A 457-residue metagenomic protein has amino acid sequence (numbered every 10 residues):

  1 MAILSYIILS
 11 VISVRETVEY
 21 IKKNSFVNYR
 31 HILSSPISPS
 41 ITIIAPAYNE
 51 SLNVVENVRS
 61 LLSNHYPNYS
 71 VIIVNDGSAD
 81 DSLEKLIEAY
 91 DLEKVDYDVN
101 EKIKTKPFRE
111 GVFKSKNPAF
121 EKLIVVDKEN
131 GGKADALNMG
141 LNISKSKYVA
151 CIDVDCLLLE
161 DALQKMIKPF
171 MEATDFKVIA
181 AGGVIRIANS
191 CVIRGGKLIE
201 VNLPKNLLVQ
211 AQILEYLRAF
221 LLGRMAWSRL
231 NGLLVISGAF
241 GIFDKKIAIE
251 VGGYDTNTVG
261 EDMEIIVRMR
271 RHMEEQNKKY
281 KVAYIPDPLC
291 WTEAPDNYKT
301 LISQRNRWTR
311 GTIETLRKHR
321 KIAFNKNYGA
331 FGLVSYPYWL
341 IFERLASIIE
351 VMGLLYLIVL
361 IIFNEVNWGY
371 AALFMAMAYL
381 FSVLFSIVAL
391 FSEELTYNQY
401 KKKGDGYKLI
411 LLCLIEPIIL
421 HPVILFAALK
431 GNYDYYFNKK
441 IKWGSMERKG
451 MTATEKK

Functional and structural regions predicted by a protein language model:
M1-I37, R224, G353-Y356, V388-L390 (+2 more regions): N-terminal membrane-anchoring/stem segments of glycan-assembly enzymes
L9-N68, E84-K85: N-terminal signal-anchor transmembrane helix
P39-T42, S70, I249, E264: Cell-envelope/extracellular polymer assembly enzymes that use nucleotide-activated donors
N75-V95: A conserved acidic beta->alpha catalytic loop
D98-I124, E129-N138, E160-T258, M273 (+3 more regions): Long helical/loop segments within the catalytic core of UDP-sugar-dependent glycosyltransferases, especially the large
V149: Short aromatic/hydrophobic "clamp" motif used to bind/position activated sugar donors
I247-E250, T258-A283: A short, conserved alpha-helix in the catalytic core of glycosyltransferases
Y338-F437: Membrane-embedded multi-pass helical conduit in multi-pass membrane proteins, especially envelope-biosynthetic
